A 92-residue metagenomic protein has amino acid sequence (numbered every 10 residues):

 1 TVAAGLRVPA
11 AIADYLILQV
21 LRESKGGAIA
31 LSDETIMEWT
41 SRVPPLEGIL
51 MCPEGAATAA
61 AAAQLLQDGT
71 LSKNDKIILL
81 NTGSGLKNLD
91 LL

Functional and structural regions predicted by a protein language model:
T1-M51, L92: Active-site/ligand-binding loops adjacent to catalytic centers
D14, I36-M37, A56-T58, L86: Alpha-helix N-cap/helix-start and coil->helix boundary motif
L31, C52-E54, L80-T82: Generic beta-strand/beta-sheet core signal
V43, A57-L92: Phosphate-binding loop/pocket of nucleotide- and phosphate-handling active sites
